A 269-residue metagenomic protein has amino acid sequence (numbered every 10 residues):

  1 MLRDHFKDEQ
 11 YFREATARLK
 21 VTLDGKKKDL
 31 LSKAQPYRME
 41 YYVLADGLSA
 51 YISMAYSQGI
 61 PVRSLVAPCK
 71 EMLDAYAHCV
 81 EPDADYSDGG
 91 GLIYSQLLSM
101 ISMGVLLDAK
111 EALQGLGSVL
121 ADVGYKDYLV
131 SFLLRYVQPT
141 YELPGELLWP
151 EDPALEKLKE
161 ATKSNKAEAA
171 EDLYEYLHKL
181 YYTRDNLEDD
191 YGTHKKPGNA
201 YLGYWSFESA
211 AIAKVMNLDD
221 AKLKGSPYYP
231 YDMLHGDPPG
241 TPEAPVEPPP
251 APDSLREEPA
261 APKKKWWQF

Functional and structural regions predicted by a protein language model:
M1-K195, Y201: Eukaryote-skewed repeat-based solenoidal scaffolds used as protein-protein interaction platforms, primarily
E171, H178-F269: Alpha-helical oligomerization segments
